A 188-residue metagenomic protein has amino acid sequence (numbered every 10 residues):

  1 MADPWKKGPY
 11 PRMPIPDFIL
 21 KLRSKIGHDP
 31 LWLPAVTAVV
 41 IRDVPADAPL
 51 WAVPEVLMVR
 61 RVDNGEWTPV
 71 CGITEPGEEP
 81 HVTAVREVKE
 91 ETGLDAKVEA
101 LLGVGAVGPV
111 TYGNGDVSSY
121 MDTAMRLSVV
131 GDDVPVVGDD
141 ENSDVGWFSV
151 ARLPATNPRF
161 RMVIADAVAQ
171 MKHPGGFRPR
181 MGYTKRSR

Functional and structural regions predicted by a protein language model:
A2-T37, V44-A46, T184: Acidic, metal-coordinating catalytic segment for phosphate/diphosphate chemistry, firing primarily on the Nudix
L33, W51, V62-N64, P69 (+2 more regions): Short connector loops at helix/strand junctions that flank enzyme active sites, especially segments positioning acidic
T37, E55, D144: Conserved beta-strand and immediately adjacent loop positions that scaffold enzyme active sites
I41-D43, L101-V104: Residue-level recognition of beta-strand microenvironments
P45-V53, G113: Intrinsically disordered, low-complexity Ser/Thr- and acidic-rich flexible linkers and loops, especially at boundaries
W51-E91: Conserved Nudix-box catalytic region and its N-terminal flanking loop in Nudix hydrolases and closely related
T74-V98, V107-V163, S187-R188: Unchanged
D166-R188: Charged phosphate-binding loop/patch that engages nucleotide di/tri-phosphates or the phosphate backbone of nucleic
